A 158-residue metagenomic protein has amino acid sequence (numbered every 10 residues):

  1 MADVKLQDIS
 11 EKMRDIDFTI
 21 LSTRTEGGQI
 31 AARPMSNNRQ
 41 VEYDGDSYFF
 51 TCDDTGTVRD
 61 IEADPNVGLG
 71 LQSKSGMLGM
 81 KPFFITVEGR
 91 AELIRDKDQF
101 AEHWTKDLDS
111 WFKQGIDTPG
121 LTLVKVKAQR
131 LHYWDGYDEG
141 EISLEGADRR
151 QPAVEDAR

Functional and structural regions predicted by a protein language model:
M1, E26-G27, D46-Y48: Short, flexible loop segments at the rims of nucleotide/cofactor-binding pockets, characterized by
A2-Q7, D54-T55, K106-S110: Charged, amphipathic alpha-helical segments
E11-G27, V67-L71: A short, Trp-centered hydrophobic/proline-enriched beta-strand micro-motif
I16-F18, G45-S47, D64-V67, P82 (+2 more regions): Short, surface-exposed beta-edge/turn micro-motifs
T23-T25, Q72-K74, G115-P119: A short, aromatic/hydrophobic, helix- or strand-capping loop or linear motif that either lines the entrance/gate
I30-P34: A positional/architectural concept
N38-M80: A short mixed-secondary-structure module that forms the rim of ligand-binding clefts
F83-R158: Charged, gly/pro-rich active-site loop segments
